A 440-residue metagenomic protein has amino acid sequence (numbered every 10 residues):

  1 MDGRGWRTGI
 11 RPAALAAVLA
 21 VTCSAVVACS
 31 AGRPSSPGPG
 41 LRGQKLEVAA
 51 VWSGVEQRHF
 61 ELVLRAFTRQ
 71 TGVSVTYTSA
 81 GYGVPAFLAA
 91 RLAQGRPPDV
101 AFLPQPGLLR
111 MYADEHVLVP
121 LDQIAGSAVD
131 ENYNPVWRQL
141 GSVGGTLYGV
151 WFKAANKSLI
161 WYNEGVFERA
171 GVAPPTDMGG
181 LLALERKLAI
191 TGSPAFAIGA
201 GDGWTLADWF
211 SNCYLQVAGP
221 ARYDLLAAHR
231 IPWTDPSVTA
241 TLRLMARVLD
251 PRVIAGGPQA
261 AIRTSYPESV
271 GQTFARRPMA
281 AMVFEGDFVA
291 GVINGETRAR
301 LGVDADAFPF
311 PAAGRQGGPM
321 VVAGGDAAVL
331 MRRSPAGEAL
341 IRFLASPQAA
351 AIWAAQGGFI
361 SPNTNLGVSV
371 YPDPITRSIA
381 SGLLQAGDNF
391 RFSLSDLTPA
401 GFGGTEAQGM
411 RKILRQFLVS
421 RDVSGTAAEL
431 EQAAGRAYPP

Functional and structural regions predicted by a protein language model:
D2-R7, P12-V18, T22-R110, I352 (+2 more regions): Conserved N-terminal structural module of periplasmic/extracytoplasmic solute-binding proteins
S79-F87, P106, M178-A183, P258-T273: Short helix-initiation/N-cap motifs at beta->coil->alpha
P106-S158: Hinge/lid segment of periplasmic solute-binding proteins
D122-Y133, A200, V217-A240, G295-R300 (+3 more regions): Short, solvent-exposed loop/beta-turn-alpha elements that line the ligand-binding surface or hinge of extracytoplasmic
Y148-F152, S158, L182-I231: Extracytoplasmic/periplasmic solute-binding protein
W151, F359-I360, N365, S378-Y438: C-terminal capping/gating helix-and-loop segments adjacent to ligand/active sites or protein-protein/ligand interfaces
A228-I262: Glycine-centered hinge/linker elements that transmit conformational signals in sensory and ligand-binding systems
G295-I360: Extracytoplasmic/periplasmic substrate-recognition and gating elements
